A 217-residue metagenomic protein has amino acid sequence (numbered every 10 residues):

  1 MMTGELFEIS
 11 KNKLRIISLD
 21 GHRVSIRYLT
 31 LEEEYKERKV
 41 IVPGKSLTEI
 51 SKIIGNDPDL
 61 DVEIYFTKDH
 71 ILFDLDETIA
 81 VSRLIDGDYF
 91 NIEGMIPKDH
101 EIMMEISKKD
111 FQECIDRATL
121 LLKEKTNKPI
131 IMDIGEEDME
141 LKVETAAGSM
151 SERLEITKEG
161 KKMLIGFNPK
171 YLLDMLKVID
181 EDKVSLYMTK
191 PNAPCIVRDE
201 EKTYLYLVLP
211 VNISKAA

Functional and structural regions predicted by a protein language model:
M1-Y28, E32-I85, H100-A217: DNA polymerase processivity clamps
N91-I92: Specificity-determining recognition surfaces
M95-D99: Bateman (tandem CBS) regulatory domains
